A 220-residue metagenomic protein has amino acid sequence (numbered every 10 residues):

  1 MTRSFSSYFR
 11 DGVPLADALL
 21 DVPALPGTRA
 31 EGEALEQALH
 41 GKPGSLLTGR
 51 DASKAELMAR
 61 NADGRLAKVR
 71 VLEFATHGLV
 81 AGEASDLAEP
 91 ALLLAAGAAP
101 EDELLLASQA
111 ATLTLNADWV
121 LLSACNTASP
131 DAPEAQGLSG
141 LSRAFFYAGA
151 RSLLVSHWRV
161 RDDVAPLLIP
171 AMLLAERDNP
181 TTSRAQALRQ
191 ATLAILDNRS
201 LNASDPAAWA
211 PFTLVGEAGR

Functional and structural regions predicted by a protein language model:
M1-R220: Catalytic cores of enzymes
